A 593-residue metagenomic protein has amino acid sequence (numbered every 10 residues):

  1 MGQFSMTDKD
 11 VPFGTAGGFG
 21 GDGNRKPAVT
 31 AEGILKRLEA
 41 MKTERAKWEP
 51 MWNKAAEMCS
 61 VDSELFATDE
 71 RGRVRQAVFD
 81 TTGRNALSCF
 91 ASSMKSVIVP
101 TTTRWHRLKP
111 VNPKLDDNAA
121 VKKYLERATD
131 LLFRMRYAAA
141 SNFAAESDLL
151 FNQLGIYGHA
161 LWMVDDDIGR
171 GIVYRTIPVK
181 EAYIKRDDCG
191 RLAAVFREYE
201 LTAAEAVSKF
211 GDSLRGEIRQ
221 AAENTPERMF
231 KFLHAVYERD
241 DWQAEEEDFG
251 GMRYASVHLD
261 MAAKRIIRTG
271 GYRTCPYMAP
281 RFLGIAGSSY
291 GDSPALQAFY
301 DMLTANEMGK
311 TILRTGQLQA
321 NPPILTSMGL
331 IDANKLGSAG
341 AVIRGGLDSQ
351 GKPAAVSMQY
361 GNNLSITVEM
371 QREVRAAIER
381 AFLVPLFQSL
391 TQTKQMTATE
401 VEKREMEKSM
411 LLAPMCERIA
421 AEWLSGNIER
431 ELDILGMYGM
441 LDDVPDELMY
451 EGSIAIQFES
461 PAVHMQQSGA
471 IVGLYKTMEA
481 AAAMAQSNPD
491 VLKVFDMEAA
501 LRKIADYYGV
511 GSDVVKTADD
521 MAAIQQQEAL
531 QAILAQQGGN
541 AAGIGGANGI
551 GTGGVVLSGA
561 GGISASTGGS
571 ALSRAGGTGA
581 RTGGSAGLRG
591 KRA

Functional and structural regions predicted by a protein language model:
M1-N53, E57-C59, N321-A593: C-terminal anchoring/interaction modules
M1-Q220: Extended, helix-rich architectural segments
P12, G18, N24-P27, D165-S338: Structured, contiguous alpha/beta core segments that scaffold functional sites
K54-T82, F143, L150-Q153, E217-F249 (+2 more regions): An N-terminal domain-start capping segment
A86-T101, A128, L132, A145-G155 (+3 more regions): Short, Φ-rich (hydrophobic/aromatic) sequence segments
N118, K122-E126, A140-A144, P294-M302 (+3 more regions): Generic detection of long, well-ordered alpha-helical segments
Y137, E307-K310, R380-L383: Short, intrinsically disordered, mixed-charge
